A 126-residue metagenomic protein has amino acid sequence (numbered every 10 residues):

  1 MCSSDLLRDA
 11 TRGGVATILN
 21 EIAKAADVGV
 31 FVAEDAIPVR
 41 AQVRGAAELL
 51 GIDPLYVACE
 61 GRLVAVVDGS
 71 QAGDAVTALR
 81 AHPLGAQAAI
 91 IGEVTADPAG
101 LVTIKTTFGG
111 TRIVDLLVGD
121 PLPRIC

Functional and structural regions predicted by a protein language model:
M1-S3: Short, small-residue-biased leader/transition segments that mark boundaries at the very start of proteins
D5-T17: Short acidic/histidine-rich active-site segments
E21-D53: A beta-strand-loop signature enriched in Asp, Gly, Thr, and Trp that corresponds to the sialidase/neuraminidase Asp-box
V57-L63: Short Gly/Ser/Thr- and Asp/Glu-enriched loop/turn motifs at secondary-structure junctions
V67-G73: Helix N-cap motif at beta-to-alpha junctions
D74-L84: Short amphipathic alpha-helices in soluble, non-transmembrane regions that often serve as interface/regulatory elements
H82-C126: Acidic, Ser/Thr/Pro-rich beta/coil linker or hinge segments at domain junctions
